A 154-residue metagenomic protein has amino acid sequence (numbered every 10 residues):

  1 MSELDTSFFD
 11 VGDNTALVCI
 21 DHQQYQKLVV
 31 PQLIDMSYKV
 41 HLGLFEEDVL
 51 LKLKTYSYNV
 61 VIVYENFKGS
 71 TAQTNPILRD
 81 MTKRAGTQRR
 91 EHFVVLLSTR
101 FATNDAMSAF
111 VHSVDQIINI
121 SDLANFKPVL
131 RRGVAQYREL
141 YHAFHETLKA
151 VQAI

Functional and structural regions predicted by a protein language model:
M1-Y25, V30, R132-I154: Non-catalytic signal-transmission and effector/linker regions of two-component phosphorelay proteins
H22-Q26, E47, Y64-A72, R100-T103 (+1 more regions): Short acidic, S/G/P-rich loop/turn micro-motifs used as interaction or catalytic elements
Q23-E46: Two-component/phosphorelay signaling modules centered on CheY-like receiver
L44-V60: Acidic, metal-coordinating helix/loop segments flanking the phosphotransfer/catalytic sites of two-component signaling
Y58-Q88: Conserved phosphotransfer microenvironments
Q88-F101: A short, hydrophobic beta-strand element within the central beta-sheet of small alpha/beta folds
R100-Q116: Alpha4 helix (beta4-alpha4-beta5 surface) of REC/receiver domains from two-component response regulators
S121-L130: C-terminal output helix
